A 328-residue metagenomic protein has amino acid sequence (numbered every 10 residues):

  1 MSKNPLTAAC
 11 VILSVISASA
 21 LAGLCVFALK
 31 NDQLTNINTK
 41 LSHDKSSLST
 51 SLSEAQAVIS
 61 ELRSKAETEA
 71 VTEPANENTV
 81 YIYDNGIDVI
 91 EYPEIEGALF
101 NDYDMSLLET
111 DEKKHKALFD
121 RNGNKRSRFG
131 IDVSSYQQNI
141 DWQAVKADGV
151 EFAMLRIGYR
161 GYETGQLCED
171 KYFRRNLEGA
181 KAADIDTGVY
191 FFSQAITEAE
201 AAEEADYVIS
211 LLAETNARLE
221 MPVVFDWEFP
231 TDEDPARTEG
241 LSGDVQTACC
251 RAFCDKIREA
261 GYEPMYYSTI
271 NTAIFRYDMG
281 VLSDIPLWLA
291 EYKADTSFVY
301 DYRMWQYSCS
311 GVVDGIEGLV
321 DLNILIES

Functional and structural regions predicted by a protein language model:
M1-S17: N-terminal Sec-pathway targeting helices
L13, S17-A20, F27-L48, L52-L62 (+1 more regions): Long, heptad-repeat coiled-coil alpha-helices used as oligomerization/scaffolding rods
N38, F173, M304: A short, gly/pro- and small-residue-rich
E77-G130, G280-S328: Functionally critical loop-and-helix segments that line ligand-binding/catalytic clefts of soluble enzyme domains
E91-A98, K116-R121, A153, T187-F191 (+3 more regions): Generic detector of short, locally flexible boundary/turn motifs and exposed helical patches
G123, S127-T247, R258-A260: Substrate-binding cleft of extracellular glycoside hydrolase catalytic domains
A217-S328: Surface-exposed substrate-engagement region within the catalytic domains of secreted or surface-exposed extracellular
